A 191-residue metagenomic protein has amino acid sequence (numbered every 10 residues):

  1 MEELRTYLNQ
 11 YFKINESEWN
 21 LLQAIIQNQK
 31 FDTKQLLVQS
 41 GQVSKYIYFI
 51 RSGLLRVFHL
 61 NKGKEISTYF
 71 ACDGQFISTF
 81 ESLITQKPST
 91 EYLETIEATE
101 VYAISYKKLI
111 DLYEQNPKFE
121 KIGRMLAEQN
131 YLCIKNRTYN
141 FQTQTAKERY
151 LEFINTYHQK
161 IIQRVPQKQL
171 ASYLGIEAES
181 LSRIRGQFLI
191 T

Functional and structural regions predicted by a protein language model:
M1-Q27, S82: Cyclic nucleotide-binding regulatory module and flanking cytosolic helices
W19, L93, K108, K118-K135 (+3 more regions): Alpha-helical bundle regulatory/interaction domains
Q27, L54-H59, F76, E100-V101: Short beta-strand segments in beta-sandwich/barrel cores
K34, K45-R56, D73-G74: Glycine- and acidic-residue-biased ligand/ion/polar-headgroup-sensing regions
L37-Q42: Short phosphate-coordinating micro-motif centered on Lys-Gly-acidic
I66-M125: Cyclic-nucleotide recognition modules
Q144, L151-T191: Phosphate-/nucleic-acid-contacting segments
